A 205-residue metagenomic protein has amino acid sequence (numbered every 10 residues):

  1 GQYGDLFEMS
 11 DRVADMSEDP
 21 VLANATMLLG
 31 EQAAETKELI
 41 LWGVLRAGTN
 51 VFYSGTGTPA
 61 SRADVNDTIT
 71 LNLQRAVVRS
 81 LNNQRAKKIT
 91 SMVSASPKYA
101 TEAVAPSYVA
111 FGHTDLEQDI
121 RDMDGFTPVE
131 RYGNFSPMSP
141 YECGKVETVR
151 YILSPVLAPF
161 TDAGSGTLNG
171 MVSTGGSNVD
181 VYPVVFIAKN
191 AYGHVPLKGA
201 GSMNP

Functional and structural regions predicted by a protein language model:
G1-D5: Assembly/oligomerization interface modules of large self-assembling protein complexes
D11, L29, G112-L116: Short, flexible loop/turn elements at secondary-structure junctions
V13-S94: Alpha-helical scaffold segments that mediate packing/assembly in large oligomeric complexes
A60-T90, A95, S107-V109, D115-P205: Sequence/fold signature of self-assembling virion shell proteins
E102-V104: Extracellular/periplasmic catalytic domains that process cell-envelope and extracellular macromolecules
